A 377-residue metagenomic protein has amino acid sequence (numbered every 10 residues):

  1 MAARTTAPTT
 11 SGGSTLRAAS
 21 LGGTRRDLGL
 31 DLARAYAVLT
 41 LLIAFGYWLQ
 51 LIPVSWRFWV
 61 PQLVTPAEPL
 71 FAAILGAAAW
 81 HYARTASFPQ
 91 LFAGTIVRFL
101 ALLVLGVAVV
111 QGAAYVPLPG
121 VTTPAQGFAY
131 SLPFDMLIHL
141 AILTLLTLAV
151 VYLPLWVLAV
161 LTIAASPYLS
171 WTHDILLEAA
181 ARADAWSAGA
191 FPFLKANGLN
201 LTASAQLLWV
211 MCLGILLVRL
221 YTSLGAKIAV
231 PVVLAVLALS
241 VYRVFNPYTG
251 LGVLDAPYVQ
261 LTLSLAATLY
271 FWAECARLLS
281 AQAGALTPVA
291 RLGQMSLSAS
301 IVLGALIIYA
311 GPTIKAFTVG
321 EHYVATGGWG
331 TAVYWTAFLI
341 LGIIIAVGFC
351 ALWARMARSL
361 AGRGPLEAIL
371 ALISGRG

Functional and structural regions predicted by a protein language model:
A2-G377: Alpha-helical transmembrane segments and their immediate juxtamembrane cytosolic regions
